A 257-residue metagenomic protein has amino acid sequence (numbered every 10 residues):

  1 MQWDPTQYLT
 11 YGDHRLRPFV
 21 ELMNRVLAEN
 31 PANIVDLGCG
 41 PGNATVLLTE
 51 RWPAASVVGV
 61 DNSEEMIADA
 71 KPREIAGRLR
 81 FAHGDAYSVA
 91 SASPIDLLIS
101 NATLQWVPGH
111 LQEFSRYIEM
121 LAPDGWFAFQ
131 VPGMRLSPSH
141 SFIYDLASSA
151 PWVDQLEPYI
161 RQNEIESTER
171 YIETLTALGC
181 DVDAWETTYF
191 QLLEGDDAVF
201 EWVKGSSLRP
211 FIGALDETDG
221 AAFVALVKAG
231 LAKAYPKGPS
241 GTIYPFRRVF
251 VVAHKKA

Functional and structural regions predicted by a protein language model:
M1-H14: Class I SAM-dependent methyltransferase Rossmann-like catalytic core, especially the SAM/SAH-binding loop
D13-A32, L47: Conserved alpha-helix/loop element of class I SAM-dependent methyltransferases that forms part of the SAM/SAH-binding
N33-L37, P41-V89: Class I SAM-dependent methyltransferase SAM/SAH-binding core
P41-N43, Y159-A257: Conserved Class I S-adenosyl-L-methionine
A90-L98: A short acidic, Gly/Pro-enriched loop at the edge of an enzyme's catalytic core that lines a small-molecule cofactor
A102-T103: Short catalytic micro-motifs in class I SAM-dependent methyltransferases
L111-W126: A short glycine-rich, Lys/Arg-flanked "PGG" loop and its adjoining helix->strand segment in the class I
W126-V153: Conserved class I S-adenosyl-L-methionine
